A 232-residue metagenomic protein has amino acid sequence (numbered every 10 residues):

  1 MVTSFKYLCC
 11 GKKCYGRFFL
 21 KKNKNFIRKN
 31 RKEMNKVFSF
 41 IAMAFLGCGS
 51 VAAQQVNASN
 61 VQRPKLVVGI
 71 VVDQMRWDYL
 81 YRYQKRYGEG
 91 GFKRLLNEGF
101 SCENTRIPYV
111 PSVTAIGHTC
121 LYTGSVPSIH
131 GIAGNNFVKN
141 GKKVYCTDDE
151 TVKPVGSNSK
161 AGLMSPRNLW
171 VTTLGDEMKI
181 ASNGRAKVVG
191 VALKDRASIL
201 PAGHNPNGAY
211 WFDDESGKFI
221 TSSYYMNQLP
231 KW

Functional and structural regions predicted by a protein language model:
M1-S59: Bacterial Sec-dependent N-terminal signal peptides
Q54-F100: Active-site-proximal N-terminal segment of extracellular/periplasmic enzymes that hydrolyze or transfer
V71, M75-R76, G88-F92, G117-H118 (+2 more regions): Stable alpha-helical elements in mature extracytoplasmic
R76-R82, I107, K160-S165: Second-shell loop/turn segments in exported
W77-Y81, T114, S198-A202: Extracytoplasmic/secreted cell-surface and envelope-processing proteins
L80-I129, K187-V191: Short, structured active-site-proximal loop/turn typified by the sulfatase FGly-forming signature C/S-X-P-X-R
V126, G134-W232: His/Asp/Glu-rich, glycine-adjacent segments that coordinate divalent cations and/or stabilize oxyanion chemistry on
